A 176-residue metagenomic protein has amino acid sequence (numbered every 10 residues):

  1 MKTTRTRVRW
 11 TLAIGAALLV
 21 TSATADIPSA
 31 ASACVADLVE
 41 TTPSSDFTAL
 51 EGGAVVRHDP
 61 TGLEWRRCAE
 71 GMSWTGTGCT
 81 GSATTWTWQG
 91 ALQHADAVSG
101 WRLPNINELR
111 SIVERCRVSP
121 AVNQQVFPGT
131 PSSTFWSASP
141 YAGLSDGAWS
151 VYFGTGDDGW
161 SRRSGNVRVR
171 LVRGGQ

Functional and structural regions predicted by a protein language model:
K2-V8, S22-R102, I106-Q176: Glycine-aromatic-enriched surface loops/turns that form tight recognition elements
T11-S22: Bacterial N-terminal signal peptides
